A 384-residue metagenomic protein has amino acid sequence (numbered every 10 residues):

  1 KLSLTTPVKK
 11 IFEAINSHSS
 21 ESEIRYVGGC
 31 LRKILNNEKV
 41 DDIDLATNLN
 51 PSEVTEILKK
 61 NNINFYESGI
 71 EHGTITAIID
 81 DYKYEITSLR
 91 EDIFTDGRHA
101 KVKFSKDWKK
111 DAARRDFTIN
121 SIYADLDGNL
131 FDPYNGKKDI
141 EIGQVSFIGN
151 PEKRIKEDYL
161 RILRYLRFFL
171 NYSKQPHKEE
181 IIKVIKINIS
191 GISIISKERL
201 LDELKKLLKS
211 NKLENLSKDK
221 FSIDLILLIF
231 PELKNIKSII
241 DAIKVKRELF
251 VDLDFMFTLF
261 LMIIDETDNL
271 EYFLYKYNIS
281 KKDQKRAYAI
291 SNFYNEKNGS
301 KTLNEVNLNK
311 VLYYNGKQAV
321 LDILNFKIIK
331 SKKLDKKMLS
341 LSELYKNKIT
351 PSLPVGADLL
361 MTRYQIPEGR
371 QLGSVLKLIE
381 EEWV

Functional and structural regions predicted by a protein language model:
K1-V384: Catalytic cores of the polymerase beta-like nucleotidyltransferase superfamily and closely associated nucleotide
